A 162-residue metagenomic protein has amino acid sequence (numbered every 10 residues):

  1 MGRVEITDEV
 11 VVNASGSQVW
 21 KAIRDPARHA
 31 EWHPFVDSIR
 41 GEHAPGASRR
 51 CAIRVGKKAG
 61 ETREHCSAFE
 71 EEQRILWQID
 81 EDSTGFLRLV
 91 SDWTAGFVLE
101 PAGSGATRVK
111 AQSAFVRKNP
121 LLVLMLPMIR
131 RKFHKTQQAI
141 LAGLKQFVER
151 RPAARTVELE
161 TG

Functional and structural regions predicted by a protein language model:
M1-A44, A154, G162: Hydrophobic ligand-binding cavity/cleft-lining segments
G2, R40-G41, C66-S67, V98-P101: Short secondary-structure boundary/capping segments
E9-N13, A52, H65, V98: Generic structural detector for well-ordered beta-strands
R40-L89, R108, A139-G162: Glycine-rich portal/gate segments that line the openings of hydrophobic small-molecule binding cavities
S83-Q138, R155-V157: Beta-strand/loop substructures that line and gate deep hydrophobic ligand-binding cavities in soluble
